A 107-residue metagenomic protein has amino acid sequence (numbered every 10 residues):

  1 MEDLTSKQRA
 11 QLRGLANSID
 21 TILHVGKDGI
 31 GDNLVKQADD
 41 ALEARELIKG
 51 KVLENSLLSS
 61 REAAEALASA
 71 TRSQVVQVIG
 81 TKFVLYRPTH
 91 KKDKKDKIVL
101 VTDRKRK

Functional and structural regions predicted by a protein language model:
M1-K107: Positively charged, polar, low-complexity stretches
